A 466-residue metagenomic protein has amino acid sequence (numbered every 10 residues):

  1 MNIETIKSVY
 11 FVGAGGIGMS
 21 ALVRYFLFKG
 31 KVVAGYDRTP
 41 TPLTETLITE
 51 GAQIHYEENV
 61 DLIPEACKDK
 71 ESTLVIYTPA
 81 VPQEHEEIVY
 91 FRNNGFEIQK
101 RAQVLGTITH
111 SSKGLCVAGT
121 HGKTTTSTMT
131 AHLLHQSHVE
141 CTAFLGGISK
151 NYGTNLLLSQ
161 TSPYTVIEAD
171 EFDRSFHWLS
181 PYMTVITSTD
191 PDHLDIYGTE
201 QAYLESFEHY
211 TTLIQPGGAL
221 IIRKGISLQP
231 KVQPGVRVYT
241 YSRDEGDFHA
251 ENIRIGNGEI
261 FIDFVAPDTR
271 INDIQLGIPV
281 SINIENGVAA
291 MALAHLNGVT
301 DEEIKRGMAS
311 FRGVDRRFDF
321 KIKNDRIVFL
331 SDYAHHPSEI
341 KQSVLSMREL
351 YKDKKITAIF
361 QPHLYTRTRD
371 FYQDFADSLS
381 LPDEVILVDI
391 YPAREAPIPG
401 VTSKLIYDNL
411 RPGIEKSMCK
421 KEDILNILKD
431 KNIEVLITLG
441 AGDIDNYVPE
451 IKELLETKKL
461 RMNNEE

Functional and structural regions predicted by a protein language model:
M1, N59-S72, H177, I424-K431: Short amphipathic alpha-helix with an adjacent loop that forms part of the alpha/beta core around
N2-S8, G18, Y25, K29 (+2 more regions): Nucleotide phosphate-binding/pyrophosphate-handling subdomain across enzymes that bind or process nucleotide phosphates
V9-A14, L439: Conserved N-terminal Rossmann-fold NAD(P)-binding element of oxidoreductases
Y25-K31, I48, D61-K68, P79-I222 (+4 more regions): Phosphate-binding loop of NTP-binding sites
K31-R38, L220-K224, T357-F360, P382-P392: Short internal beta-strands
Y36-D37, H55-V60, Q99-G106, F144-G146 (+4 more regions): Beta-strand->loop->alpha-helix junctions that form or flank phosphate-binding loops in nucleotide-handling enzymes
E50, R237, A376-E434: C-terminal helical cap/extension that packs against the catalytic core of soluble nucleotide-cofactor enzymes
V236, E456-E466: Short, basic, low-complexity termini and linkers enriched in Ser/Thr/Gly/Pro that act as targeting/leader peptides
